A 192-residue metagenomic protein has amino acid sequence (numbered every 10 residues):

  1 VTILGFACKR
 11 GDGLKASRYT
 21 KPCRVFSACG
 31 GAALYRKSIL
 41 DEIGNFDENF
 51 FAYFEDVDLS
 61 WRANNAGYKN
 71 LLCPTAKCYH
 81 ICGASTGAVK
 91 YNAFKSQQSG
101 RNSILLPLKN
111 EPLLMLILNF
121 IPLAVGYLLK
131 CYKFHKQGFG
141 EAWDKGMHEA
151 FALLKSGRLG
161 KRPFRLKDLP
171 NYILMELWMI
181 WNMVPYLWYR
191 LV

Functional and structural regions predicted by a protein language model:
V1-F51, V57, A66: Acidic/His-rich active-site region of diverse nucleotide-sugar glycosyltransferases
F26, A33, L71, S96-Q97: Residues that recognize and position ribonucleotide moieties
L34, A52-F54, S60, K69-P74 (+2 more regions): Conserved active-site beta-strand element of glycosyltransferases/polysaccharide synthases
L59-S60, S103: Short, hydrophobic alpha-helical packing/hinge segments within bilobed ligand-binding/sensory domains
Y79-R101, Y132-A142: Nucleotide-sugar-dependent glycosyltransferase catalytic core
L106-P107: Short alpha-helical functional segments enriched in proximate histidine and acidic residues
L116-V192: Non-catalytic, C-terminal membrane-associated alpha-helical segments of glycosyltransferases
